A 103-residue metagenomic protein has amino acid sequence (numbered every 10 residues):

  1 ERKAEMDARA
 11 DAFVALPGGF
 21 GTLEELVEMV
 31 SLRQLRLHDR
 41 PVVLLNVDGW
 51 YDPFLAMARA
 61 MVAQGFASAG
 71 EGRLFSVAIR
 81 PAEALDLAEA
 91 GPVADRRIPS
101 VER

Functional and structural regions predicted by a protein language model:
E1, G21-E24, G49, I79 (+1 more regions): Conserved active-site and cofactor/substrate-binding residues in soluble primary-metabolism enzymes
R2-A12, A63-R103: A charged, well-structured terminal subsegment
K3-R36, V43, A94-S100: Active-site/ligand-binding-proximal alpha/beta "capping" segment
L16-P17, V30-A56, A67-E71: Short, acidic/small-residue loops that bind anionic groups at enzyme active sites
E24-L26, F54-L55, L87: Short glycine-/acidic-enriched loop or helix-start segments at secondary-structure transitions that form or flank
V30, A58, L85-E89: A generic alpha-helix structural signal
A56-V62: Short, hinge-like loop/turn segments at secondary-structure boundaries
